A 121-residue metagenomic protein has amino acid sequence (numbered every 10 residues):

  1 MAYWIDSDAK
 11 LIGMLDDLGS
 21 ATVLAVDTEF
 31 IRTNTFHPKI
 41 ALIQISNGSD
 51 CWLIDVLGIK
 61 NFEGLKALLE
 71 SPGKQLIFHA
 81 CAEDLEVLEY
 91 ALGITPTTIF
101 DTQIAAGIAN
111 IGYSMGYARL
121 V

Functional and structural regions predicted by a protein language model:
M1-L24, T28: N-terminal accessory regions of nucleic-acid-interacting proteins
A2-W4, Q44, S49-V121: Active-site-proximal helix-loop-helix substrate-binding element of RNase H-like nuclease domains
L11, T33-T35: Short N-terminal binding/cap micro-motifs at the start of the first secondary-structure element
T22, K39-A41, D50: A generic structural signal for short beta-strands and their flanking turns/coil linkers
A25, N34, A41-I45: Non-catalytic, usually N-terminal nucleic-acid engagement modules in DNA/RNA processing proteins
R32-T33, D84: Short, active-site-adjacent cap segments at secondary-structure transitions
T35-K39, L53-V56: Short, glycine/acidic-enriched capping/hinge loops at junctions between secondary-structure elements
